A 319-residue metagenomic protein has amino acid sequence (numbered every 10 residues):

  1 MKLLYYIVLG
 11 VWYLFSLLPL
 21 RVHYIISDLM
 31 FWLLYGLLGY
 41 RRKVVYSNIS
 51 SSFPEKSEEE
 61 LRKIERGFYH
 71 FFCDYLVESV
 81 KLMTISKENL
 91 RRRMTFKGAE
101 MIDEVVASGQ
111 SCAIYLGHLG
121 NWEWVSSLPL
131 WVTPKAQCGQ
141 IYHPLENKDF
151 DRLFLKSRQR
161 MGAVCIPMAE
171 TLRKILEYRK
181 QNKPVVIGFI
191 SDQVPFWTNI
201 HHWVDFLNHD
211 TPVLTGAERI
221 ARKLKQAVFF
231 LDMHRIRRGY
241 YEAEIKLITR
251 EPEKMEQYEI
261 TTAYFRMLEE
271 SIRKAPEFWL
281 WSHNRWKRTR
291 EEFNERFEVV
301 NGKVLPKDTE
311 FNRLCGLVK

Functional and structural regions predicted by a protein language model:
M1, Y35, Y115, H143-P144 (+2 more regions): A generic secondary-structure micro-motif detector that highlights 1-2 residue hydrophobic/ambivalent hotspots embedded
M1-L116, N121-W122, D151, K156 (+2 more regions): Membrane-anchoring hydrophobic helices of lipid-metabolizing enzymes
L3, L37, R93-M94, E146 (+3 more regions): Residues that cap or flank secondary-structure elements
L18, L37-L38, F53-P54, T133 (+3 more regions): A broad structural signal for alpha-helix termini and local helix breaks/kinks
R66, K135, K156, A169-K319: Non-catalytic C-terminal accessory region of glycerolipid acyltransferases and related lyso-lipid remodeling enzymes
I102-D103, S126-L130, D151-L155, L176 (+2 more regions): Short amphipathic alpha-helical segments and helix-helix/interface helices
S108-A169, F196-D205: Catalytic core of membrane glycerolipid acyltransferases/transacylases, capturing the structured, soluble-facing
